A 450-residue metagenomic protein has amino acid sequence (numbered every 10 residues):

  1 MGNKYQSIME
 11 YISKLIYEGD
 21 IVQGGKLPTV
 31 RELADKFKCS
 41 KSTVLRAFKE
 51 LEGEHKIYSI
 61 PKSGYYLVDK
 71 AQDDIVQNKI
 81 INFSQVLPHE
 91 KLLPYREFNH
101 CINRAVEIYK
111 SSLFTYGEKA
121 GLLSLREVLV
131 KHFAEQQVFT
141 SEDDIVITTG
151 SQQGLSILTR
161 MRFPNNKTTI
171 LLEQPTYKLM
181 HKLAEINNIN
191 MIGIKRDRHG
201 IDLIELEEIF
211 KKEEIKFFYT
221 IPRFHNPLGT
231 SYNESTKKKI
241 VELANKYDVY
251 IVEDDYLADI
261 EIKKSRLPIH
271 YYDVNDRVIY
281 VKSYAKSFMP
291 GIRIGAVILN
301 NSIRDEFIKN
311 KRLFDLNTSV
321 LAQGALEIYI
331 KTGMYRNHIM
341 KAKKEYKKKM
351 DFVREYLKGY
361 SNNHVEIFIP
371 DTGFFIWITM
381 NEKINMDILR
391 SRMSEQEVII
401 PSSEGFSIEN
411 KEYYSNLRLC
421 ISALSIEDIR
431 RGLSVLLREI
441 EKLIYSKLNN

Functional and structural regions predicted by a protein language model:
M1-A105, S111-F114, L125, K131 (+9 more regions): N-terminal basic, amphipathic alpha-helical segments
V22, S112-Y247, D259-I260, K264-Y272 (+2 more regions): Conserved core of the PLP fold type I
K62, S141-E142, I369-F374: Short Gly/Ser/Thr- and Asp/Glu-enriched loop/turn motifs at secondary-structure junctions
L172, V252-E253: Hydrophobic residues in beta-strands of the RecA-like P-loop NTPase core, especially within AAA+ ATPase
I279-G359, E366-F368: PLP-dependent aminotransferase class I/II
Y284, H364, E404-I408: Short, solvent-exposed loop/turn elements at beta->coil junctions and helix N-caps that rim active or binding pockets
